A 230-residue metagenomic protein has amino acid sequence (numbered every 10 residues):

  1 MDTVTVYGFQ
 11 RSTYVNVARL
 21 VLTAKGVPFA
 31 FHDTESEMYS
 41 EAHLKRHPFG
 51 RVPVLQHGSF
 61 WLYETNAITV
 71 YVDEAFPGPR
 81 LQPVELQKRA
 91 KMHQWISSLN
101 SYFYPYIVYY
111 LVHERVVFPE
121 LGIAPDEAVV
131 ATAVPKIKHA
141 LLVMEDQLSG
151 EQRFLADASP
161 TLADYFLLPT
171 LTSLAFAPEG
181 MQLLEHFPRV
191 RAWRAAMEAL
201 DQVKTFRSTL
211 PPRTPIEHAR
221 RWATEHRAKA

Functional and structural regions predicted by a protein language model:
M1-A131, P135, G150, A223-H226: GST-like domain detector, emphasizing the conserved glutathione-binding G-site in the N-terminal thioredoxin-like
F9, L162, L210-R213: Short, solvent-exposed turn/loop segments enriched in Gly/Ser/Thr/Pro and often Arg
Q87, Y102-A199: GST-like fold's C-terminal all-alpha helical module
K91-Q94, A192, T205: Short, solvent-exposed alpha-helical surface patches in well-structured domains
L148, E198-P215: Charged/polar, low-hydrophobicity segments characteristic of intrinsically disordered regions and flexible loops
L210-A230: Acidic/histidine-enriched, glycine/proline-rich intrinsically disordered or flexible terminal extensions
